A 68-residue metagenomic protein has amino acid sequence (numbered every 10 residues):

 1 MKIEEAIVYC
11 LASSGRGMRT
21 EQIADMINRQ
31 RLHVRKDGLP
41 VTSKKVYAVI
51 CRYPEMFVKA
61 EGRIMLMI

Functional and structural regions predicted by a protein language model:
M1-E4, E21, M26-I68: Charged low-complexity interaction tracts in eukaryotic proteins
L11-R16: Short helix-capping/hinge SLiMs at alpha-helix to coil transitions
